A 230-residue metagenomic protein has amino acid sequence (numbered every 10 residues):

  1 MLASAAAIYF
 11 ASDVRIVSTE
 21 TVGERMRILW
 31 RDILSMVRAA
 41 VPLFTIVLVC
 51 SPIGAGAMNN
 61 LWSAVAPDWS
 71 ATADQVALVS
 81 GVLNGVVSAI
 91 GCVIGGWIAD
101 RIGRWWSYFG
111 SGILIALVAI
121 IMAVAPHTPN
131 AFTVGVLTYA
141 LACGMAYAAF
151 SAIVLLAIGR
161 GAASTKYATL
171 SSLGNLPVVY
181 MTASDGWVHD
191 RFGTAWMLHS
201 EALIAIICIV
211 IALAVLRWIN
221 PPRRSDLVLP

Functional and structural regions predicted by a protein language model:
L2-T19, I211-L216: C-terminal membrane-cytosol helix-exit motif in multi-pass small-molecule transporters
S12-F44: Juxtamembrane intracellular "pre-TM" segments in multi-pass secondary transporters
N60-A77: Short amphipathic helix-loop junctions that connect adjacent transmembrane helices in Major Facilitator Superfamily/SLC
G91-R104, H189-D190: Helix-to-loop junctions at the C-terminal end of transmembrane segments in multipass secondary transporters
I113-H127: C-terminal ends and interior cores of transmembrane alpha-helices in multi-pass membrane transporters/permeases
N130-A146: Hydrophobic core of transmembrane alpha-helices in multi-pass small-molecule transporters, especially MFS/SLC-type
M145-G159: Intracellular juxtamembrane helix-capping segments at the cytosolic ends of symmetry-related transmembrane helices
G161-R191: A late C-terminal transmembrane helix in Major Facilitator Superfamily
